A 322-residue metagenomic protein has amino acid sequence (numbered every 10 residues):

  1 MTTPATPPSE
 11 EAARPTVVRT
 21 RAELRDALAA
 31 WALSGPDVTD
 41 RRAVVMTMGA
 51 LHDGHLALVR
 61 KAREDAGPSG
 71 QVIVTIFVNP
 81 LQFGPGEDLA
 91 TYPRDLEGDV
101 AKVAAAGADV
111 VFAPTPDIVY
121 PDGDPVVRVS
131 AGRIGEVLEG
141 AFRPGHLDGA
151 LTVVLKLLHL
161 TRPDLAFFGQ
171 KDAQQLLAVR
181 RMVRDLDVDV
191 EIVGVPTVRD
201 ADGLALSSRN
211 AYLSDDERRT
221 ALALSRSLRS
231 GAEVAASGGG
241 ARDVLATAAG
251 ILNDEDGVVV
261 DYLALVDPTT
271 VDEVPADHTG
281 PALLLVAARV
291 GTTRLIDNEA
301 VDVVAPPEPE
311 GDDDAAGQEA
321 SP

Functional and structural regions predicted by a protein language model:
T2-V258, A264-V266, T270, E299-A300 (+2 more regions): Nucleotidyltransferase catalytic core that binds NTPs
G250-R294: Acidic/histidine-rich
L283-P322: Generic C-terminus detector
